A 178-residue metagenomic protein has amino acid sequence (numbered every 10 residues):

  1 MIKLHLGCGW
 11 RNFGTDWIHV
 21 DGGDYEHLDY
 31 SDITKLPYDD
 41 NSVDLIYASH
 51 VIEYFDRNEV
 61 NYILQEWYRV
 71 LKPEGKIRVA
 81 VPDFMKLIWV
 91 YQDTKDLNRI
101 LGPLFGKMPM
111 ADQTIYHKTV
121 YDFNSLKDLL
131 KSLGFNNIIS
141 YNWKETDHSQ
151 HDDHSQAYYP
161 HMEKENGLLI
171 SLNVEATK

Functional and structural regions predicted by a protein language model:
I2, D16, N137: Residues at the starts of beta-strands that form the adenosine-phosphate
I2-G9: Conserved class I S-adenosyl-L-methionine
W10-D40, N142-W143, H148-K164: Adenosine-cofactor binding site in Rossmann-like domains, unifying the SAM/SAH pocket of S-adenosylmethionine-dependent
P37-D39, D56, D122: GHKL-family ATP-binding catalytic core of two-component histidine kinases
V43-D44: Local beta-strand N-terminus motif with an aromatic residue
Y47: A conserved beta-strand element that flanks and buttresses the S-adenosyl-L-methionine
H50-Y54: Short catalytic micro-motifs in class I SAM-dependent methyltransferases
E59-Y62, E66, V70-K72, K76-T177: S-adenosyl-L-methionine-dependent methyltransferase catalytic module, highlighting the catalytic core
